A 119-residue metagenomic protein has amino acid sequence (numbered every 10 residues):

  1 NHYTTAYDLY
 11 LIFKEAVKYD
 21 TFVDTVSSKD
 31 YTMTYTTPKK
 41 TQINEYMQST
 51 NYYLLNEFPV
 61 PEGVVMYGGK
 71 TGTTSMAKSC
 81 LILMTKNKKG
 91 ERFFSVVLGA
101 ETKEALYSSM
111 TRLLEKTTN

Functional and structural regions predicted by a protein language model:
N1-N119: Penicillin-recognizing serine hydrolase domain
